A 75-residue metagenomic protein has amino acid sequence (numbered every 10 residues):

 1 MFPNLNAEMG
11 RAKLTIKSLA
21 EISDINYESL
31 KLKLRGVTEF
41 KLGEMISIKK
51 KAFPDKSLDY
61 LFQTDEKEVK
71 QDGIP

Functional and structural regions predicted by a protein language model:
M1-S18, I22: A short, Lys/Arg-rich alpha-helix, primarily the initiator
P3, K13-T15, F40-G43, K56: Residue-level signal for the short linker/turn that defines the boundary of a DNA-recognition helix
E8-K13, L32, D59-P75: Short, charged recognition helix plus adjacent turn of helix-turn-helix-like nucleic-acid-binding domains
I16, Y27, M45: Helix-turn-helix DNA-binding elements, focusing on the entry/boundary residues of the two helices that contact DNA
I25-F40: Recognition helix of helix-turn-helix/homeodomain-like DNA-binding domains that insert into the DNA major groove
G43-D59: DNA major-groove recognition helix of helix-turn-helix/homeodomain DNA-binding modules
